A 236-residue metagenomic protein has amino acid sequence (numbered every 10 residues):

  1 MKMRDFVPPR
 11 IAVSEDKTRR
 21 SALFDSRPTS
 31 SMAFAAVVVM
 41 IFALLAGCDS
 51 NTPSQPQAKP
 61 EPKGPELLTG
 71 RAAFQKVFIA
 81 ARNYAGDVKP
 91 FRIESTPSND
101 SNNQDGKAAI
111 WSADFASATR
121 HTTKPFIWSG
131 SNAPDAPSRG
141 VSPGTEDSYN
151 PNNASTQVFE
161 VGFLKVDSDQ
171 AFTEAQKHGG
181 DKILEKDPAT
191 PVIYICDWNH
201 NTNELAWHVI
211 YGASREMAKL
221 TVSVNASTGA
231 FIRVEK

Functional and structural regions predicted by a protein language model:
K2-I11, E15-A46: Sec-dependent bacterial lipoprotein signal peptides
L44, C48-K236: Long, terminal "pre-/pro-" and other extracytoplasmic accessory regions that lie outside the mature folded/catalytic
